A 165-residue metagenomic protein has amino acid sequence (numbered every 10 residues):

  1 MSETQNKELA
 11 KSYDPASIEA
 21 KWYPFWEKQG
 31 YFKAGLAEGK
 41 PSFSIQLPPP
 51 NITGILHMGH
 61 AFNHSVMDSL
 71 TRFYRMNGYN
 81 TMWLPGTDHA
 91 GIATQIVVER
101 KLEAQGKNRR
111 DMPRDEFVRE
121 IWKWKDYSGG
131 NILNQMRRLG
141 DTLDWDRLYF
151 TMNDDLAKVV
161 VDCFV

Functional and structural regions predicted by a protein language model:
S2-V165: N-terminal, positively charged nucleic-acid-binding surface of large information/translation enzymes
